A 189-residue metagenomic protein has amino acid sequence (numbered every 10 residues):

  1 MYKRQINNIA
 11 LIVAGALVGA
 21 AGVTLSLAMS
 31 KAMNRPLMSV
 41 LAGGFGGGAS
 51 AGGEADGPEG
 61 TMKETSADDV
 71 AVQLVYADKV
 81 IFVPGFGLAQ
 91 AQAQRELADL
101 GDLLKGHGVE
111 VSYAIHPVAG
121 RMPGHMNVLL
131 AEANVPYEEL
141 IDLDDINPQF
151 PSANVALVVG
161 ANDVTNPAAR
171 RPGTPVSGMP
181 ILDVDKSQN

Functional and structural regions predicted by a protein language model:
M1-Q5: Conserved small/polar residues in nucleotide/adenosyl-binding loops
N7-L11: Membrane-helix interfacial "entry" motifs
V13-A77: Membrane-interfacial segments at transmembrane helix termini in multi-pass membrane proteins
D56-T174, M179-Q188: Structured cytosolic domains appended to multi-pass membrane proteins
